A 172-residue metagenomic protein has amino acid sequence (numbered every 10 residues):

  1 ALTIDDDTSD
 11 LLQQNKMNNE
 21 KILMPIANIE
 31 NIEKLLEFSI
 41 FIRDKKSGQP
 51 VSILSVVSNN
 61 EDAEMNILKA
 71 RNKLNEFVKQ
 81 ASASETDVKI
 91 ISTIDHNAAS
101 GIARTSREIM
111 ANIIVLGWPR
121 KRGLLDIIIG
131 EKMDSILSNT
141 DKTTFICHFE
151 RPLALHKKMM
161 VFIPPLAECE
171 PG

Functional and structural regions predicted by a protein language model:
A1-I32, G48, N112-G172: Intrinsically disordered or low-complexity boundary/linker segments at protein termini and domain junctions
K34, D62-N66, E170-P171: Solvent-exposed, non-transmembrane alpha-helical starts
L35, S47-I53: Phosphate-binding active sites in nucleotide-utilizing proteins
S39: Conserved, function-defining core regions and hallmark residues within catalytic/recognition domains
R43-K46, E76-T86: Short helix-loop-beta junction
S52-L54, K89-T93, F145: General small-molecule cofactor/ligand-binding pocket signal
S55-N75: Acidic, proline/glycine-rich short linear motifs
S84-I114: Structural beta-alpha unit
